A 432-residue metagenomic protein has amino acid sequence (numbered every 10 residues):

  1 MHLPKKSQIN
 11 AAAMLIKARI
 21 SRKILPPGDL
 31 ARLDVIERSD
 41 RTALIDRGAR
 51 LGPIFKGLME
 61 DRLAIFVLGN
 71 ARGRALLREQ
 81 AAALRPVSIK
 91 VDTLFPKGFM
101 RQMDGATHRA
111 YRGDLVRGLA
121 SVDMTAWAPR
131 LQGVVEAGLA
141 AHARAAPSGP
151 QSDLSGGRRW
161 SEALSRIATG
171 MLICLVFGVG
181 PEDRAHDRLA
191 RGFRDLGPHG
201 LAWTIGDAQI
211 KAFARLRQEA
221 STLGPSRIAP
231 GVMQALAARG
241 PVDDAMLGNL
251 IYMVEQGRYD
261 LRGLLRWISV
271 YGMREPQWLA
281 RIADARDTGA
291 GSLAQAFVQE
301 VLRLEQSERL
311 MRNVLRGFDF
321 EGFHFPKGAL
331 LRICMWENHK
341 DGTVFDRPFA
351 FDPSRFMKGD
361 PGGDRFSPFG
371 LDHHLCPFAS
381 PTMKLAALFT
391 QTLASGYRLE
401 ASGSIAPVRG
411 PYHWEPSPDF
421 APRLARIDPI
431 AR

Functional and structural regions predicted by a protein language model:
H2-K23, A49-F55, L63-V67, A71-R74 (+1 more regions): Cytochrome P450
I20-A43, F297-R303: Short, basic/low-complexity N-terminal boundary segments at the transition from targeting/disordered tails
A31-D61: Glycine-rich loop/turn
